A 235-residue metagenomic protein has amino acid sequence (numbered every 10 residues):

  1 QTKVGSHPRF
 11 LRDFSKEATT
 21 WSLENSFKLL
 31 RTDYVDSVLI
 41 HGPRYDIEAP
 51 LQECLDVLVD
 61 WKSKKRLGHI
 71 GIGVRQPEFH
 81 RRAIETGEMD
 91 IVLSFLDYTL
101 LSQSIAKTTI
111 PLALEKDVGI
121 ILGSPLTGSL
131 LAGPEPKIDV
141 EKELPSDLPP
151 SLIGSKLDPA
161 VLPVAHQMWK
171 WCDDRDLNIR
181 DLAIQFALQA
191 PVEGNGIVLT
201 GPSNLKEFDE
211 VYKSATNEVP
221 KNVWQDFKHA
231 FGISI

Functional and structural regions predicted by a protein language model:
Q1, S37-V38, I121-P125: Non-cysteine beta-strand/loop elements that form the S-adenosyl-L-methionine
T2-T20, I47: Active-site mouth loops of central-metabolism enzymes
G5-P8, I40, P149-S151: A short, mixed-charge helix-start or loop-turn motif at secondary-structure junctions
P8, S15, E24, W171 (+1 more regions): Generic anion/oxyanion-binding catalytic loop in active/binding sites
F14-L30, R75-R82: Short, acidic/polar
F27-D46: Active-site groove signature of glycoside hydrolases
P43-I235: Beta/alpha (TIM)-barrel catalytic core signal, keyed to glycine-rich beta->alpha loops juxtaposed to Asp/Glu that bind
